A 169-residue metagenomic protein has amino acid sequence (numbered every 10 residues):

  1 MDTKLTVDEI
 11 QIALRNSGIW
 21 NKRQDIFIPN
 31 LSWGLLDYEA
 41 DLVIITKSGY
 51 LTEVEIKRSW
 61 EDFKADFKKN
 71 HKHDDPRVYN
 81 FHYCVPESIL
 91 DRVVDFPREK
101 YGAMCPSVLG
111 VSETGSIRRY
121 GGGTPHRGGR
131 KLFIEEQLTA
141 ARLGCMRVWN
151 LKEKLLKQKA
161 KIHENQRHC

Functional and structural regions predicted by a protein language model:
D2-W20, P97-C169: Non-catalytic C-terminal interaction segments of nucleic acid-processing enzymes
W20-L35: A short acidic/basic microdomain associated with nuclease active sites
I28-N30, V43, M104, L109: Residues in well-ordered beta-strands of folded domains
L31-S32, I44-T46, R58-W60: Short, flexible loop/turn elements at secondary-structure junctions
L35-L36, A40-E53: Active-site beta-strand-loop-beta-strand hairpin of nuclease catalytic cores that positions key catalytic residues
L51, K57-V111: Catalytic cores of nucleic-acid endonucleases
